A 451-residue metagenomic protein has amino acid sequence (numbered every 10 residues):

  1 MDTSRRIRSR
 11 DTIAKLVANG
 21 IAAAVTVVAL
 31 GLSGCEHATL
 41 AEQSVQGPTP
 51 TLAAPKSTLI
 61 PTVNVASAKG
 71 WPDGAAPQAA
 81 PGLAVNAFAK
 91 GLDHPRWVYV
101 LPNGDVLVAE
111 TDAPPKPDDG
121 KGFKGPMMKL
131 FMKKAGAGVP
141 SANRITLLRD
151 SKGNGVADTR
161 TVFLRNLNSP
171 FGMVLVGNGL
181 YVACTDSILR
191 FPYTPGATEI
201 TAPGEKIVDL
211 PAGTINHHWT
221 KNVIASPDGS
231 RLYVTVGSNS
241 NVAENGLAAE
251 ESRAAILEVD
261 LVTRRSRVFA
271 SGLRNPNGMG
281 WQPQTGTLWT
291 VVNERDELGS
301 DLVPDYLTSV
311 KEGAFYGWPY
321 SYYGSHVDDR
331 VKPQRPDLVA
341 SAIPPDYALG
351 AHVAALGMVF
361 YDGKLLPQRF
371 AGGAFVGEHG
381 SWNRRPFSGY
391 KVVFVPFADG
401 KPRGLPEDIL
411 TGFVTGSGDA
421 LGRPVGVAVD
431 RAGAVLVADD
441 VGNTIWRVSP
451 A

Functional and structural regions predicted by a protein language model:
G31-G34: C-terminal motif of bacterial Sec signal peptides marking the signal peptidase cleavage site
E36-A79, P117-D119, G125-G136, P140-A142 (+8 more regions): Beta-propeller domain segments
A89-G91, T161-L167, I207-I215, V268-G272 (+3 more regions): Surface loop/turn motifs at the tips and blade-to-blade linkers of beta-strand repeat domains
V98, M173, V223, P276-M279 (+2 more regions): Hydrophobic core register within WD40 beta-propeller blades
L101-N103, L175-G177, A225-G229, P283-T285 (+2 more regions): Residue-level detector of Asp-centered blade-edge/turn motifs that repeat once per structural unit in beta-propeller
D105-L107, G179-V182, R231-T235, T287-V291 (+2 more regions): Conserved beta-propeller blade signature
D158-G179, C184-S226: Asp-box/WD-like beta-propeller blade repeats and closely related beta-sheet repeat scaffolds
A428-A451: Blade-level signature of beta-propeller repeat domains, shared across WD40, Kelch, NHL, RCC1 and BNR/Asp-box propellers
